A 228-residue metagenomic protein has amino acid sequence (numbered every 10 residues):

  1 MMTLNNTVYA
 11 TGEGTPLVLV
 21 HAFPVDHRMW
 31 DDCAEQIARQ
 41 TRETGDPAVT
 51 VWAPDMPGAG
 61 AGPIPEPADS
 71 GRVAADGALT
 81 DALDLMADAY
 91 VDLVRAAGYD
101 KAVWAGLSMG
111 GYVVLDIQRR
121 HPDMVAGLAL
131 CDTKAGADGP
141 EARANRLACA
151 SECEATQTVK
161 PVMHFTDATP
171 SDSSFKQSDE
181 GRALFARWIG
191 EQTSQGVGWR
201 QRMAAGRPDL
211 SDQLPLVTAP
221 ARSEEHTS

Functional and structural regions predicted by a protein language model:
M2-L4, T11, R28-A105, R120: Active-site loop/oxyanion-hole signature of alpha/beta-hydrolase fold enzymes
T15-A22: Short beta-strand element of the alpha/beta-hydrolase
A22-V25, S108: Active-site glycine-rich loops that stabilize anionic/oxyanionic intermediates across multiple enzyme folds
V103, A126-A129, P215: Residue in the alpha/beta-hydrolase core beta-strand immediately N-terminal to the catalytic nucleophile
G106-G110, V114: Gly/Ala-rich beta-loop-alpha elbow adjacent to hydrolase catalytic centers
L115-Q157: Flexible "cap/lid" loop of the alpha/beta hydrolase fold
D138-A144, T156-L216: Conserved alpha/beta-hydrolase catalytic His-Asp/Glu region
L216-V217, R222-E225: Short beta-strand/loop motif that positions the catalytic acidic residue of the alpha/beta-hydrolase fold
